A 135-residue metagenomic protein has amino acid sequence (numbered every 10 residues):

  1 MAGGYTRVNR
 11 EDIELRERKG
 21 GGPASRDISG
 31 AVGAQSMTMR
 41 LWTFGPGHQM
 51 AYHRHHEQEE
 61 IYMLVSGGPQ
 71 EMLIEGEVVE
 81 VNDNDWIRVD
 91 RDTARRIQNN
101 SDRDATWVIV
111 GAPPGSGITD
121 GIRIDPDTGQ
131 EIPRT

Functional and structural regions predicted by a protein language model:
M1-M37, A51, I118-T135: A short, N-terminal "cap"/entry segment at the start of jelly-roll beta-barrel domains of the cupin/DSBH fold
G33, D83, R91-I118: Ligand-binding loop in jelly-roll beta-barrel domains
S36-T38, Q58, D104-A105: A structure-centric signal for secondary-structure junctions around beta-strands
M39-T43, I61, V78, W86-R88 (+1 more regions): Conserved hydrophobic/aromatic beta-strand scaffold that supports enzyme active sites
R40-H55: Conserved short histidine dyad/triad with adjacent acidic residue
Q49, H56-D83, T93: A short beta-strand-loop-beta hairpin characteristic of the jelly-roll/cupin
H55-H56, N100: Conserved catalytic-core motifs of eukaryotic protein kinase domains, centered on the activation segment
L73, Q98-N100, I124: A generic structural motif
